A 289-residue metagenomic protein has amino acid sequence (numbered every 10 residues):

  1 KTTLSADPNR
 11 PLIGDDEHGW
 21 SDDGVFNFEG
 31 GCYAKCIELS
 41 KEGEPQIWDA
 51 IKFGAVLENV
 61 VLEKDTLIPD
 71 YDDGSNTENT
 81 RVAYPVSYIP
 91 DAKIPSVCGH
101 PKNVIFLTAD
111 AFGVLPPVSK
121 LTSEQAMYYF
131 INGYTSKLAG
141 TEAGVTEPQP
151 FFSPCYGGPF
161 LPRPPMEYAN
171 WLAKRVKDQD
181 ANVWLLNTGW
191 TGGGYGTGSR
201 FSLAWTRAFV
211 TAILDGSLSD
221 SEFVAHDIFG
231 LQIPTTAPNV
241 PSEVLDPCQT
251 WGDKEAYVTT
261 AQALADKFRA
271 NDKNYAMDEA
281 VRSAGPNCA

Functional and structural regions predicted by a protein language model:
K1-I13: Glycine-rich phosphate-binding P-loop
A6-N9, H18-T250, A256, A263 (+1 more regions): Glycine-rich, often acidic-flanked micro-motifs that create phosphate/phosphodiester-binding or positioning elements
D266-R269, M277-A289: Short, amphipathic C-terminal "tail helix"
